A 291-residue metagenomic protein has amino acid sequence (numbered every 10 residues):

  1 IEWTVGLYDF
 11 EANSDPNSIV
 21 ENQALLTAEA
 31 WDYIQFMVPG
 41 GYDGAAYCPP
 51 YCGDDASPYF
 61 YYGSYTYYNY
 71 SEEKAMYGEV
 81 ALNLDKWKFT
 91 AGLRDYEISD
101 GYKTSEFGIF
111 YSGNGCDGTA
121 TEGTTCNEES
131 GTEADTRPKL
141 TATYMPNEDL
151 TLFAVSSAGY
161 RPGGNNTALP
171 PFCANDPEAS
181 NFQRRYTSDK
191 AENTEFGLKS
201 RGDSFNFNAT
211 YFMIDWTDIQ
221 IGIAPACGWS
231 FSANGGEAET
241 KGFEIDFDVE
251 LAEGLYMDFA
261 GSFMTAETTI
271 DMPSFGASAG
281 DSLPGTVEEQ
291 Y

Functional and structural regions predicted by a protein language model:
E2-A12, Y67-I214, E250: Structural signature of Gram-negative outer-membrane beta-barrels, strongest in the C-terminal barrel of TonB-dependent
W3-T27: Internal hydrophobic scaffold segments of catalytic domains
T4, K86-F89, N206, Y211-W216 (+1 more regions): Gram-negative outer-membrane beta-barrel transporters
I19-S64, G101-G131, G164-R185, I221-A233 (+1 more regions): Solvent-exposed loop segments that connect transmembrane elements
Y33-I34, G44, K199, A238 (+1 more regions): Noncatalytic linker/hinge segments flanking ATPase motor cores
A45-D54, D203-N206, Y256-A260: Short secondary-structure transition/capping segments
G63, E73-A75, T240: Hydrophobic alpha-helical transmembrane segments of multi-pass small-molecule transporters/permeases
